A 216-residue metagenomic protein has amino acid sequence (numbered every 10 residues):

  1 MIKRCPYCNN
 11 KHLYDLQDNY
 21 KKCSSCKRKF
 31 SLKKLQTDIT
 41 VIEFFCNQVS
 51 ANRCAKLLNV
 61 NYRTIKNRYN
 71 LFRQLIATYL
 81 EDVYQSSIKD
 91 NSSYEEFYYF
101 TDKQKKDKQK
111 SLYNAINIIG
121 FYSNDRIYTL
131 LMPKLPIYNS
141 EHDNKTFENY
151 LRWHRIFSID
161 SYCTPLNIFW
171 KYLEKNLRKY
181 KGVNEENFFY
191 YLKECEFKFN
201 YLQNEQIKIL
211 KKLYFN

Functional and structural regions predicted by a protein language model:
M1-N216: Residue-level recognition of single "structural anchor" positions that define or cap local secondary structure
